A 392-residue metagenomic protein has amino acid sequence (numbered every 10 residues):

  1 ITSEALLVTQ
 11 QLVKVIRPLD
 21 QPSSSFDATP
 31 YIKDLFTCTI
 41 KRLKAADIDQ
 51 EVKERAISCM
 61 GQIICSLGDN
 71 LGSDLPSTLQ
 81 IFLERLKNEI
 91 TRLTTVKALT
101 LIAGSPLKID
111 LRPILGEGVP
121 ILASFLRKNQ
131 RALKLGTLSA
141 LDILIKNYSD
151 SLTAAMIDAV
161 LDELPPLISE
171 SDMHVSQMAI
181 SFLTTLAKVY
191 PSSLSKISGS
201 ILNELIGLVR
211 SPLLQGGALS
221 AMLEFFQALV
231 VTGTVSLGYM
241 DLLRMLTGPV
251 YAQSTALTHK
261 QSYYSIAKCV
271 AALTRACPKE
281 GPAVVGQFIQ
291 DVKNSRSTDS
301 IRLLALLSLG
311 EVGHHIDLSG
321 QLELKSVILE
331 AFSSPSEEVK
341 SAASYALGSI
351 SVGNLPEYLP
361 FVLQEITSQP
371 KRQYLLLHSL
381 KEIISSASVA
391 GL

Functional and structural regions predicted by a protein language model:
I1, S385-L392: Short, intrinsically disordered, charge-balanced linker/junction segments flanking boundaries in proteins
I1, T29, E51, K87-I90 (+11 more regions): Localized chelating/binding microdomains that coordinate divalent metal ions or stabilize phosphate-bearing
A5-R17, A56-C65, F82-R85, A98-P106 (+9 more regions): Hydrophobic residues within the alpha-helices of tandem HEAT/HEAT-like
D20-L43, G72-L86, L111-L126, L152-I168 (+6 more regions): HEAT/HEAT-like alpha-solenoid repeats
S24-D34, D49, C59, I64-D74 (+12 more regions): Alpha-solenoid helical repeat scaffolds
D47-D49, K87-T91, N129-Q130, S171-D172 (+5 more regions): Short inter-helical turns and helix N-cap capping residues of alpha-solenoid HEAT/ARM repeat scaffolds
I266, E338, F361-S379, S386: Long, helix-rich interaction regions
